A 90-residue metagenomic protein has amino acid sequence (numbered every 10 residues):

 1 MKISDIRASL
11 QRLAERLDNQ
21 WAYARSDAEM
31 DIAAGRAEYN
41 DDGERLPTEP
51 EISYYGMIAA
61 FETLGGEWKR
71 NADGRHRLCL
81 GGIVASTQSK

Functional and structural regions predicted by a protein language model:
M1-K2: Short, charged, low-complexity amphipathic alpha-helix
D5, S9, G56-A59: Exposed alpha-helical structural elements
D5-A8, P50, S89: Serine/threonine-rich, low-complexity intrinsically disordered segments
I6-W21: N-terminal acidic leader/helix
N19, Q88-K90: Intrinsically disordered, low-complexity proline-rich regions
Y23-T87: Acidic, low-complexity, intrinsically disordered interaction modules
